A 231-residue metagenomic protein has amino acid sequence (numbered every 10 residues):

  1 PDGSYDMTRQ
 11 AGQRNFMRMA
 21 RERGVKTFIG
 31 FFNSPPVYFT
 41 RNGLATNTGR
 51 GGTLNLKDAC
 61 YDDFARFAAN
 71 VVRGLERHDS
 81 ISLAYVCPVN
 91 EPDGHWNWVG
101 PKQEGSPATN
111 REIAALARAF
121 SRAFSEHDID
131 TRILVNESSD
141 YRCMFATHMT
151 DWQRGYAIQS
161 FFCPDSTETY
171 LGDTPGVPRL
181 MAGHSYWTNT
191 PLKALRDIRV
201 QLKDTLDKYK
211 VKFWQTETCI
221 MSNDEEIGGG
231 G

Functional and structural regions predicted by a protein language model:
P1-G176: Substrate-binding cleft and catalytic face of glycoside hydrolase catalytic domains, especially the flexible beta-alpha
L180-G231: Catalytic-core region of carbohydrate-active enzymes that cleave or remodel glycosidic bonds
